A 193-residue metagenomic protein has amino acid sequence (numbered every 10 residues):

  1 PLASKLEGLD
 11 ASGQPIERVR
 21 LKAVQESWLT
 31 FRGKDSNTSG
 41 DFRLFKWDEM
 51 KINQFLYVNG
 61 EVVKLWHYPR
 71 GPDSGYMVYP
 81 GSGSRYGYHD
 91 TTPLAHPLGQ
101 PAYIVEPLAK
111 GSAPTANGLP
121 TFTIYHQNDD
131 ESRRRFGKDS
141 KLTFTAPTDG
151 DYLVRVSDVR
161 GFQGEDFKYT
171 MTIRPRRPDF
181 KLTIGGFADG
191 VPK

Functional and structural regions predicted by a protein language model:
K5-V19, R43-K193: C-terminal edge strands of extracellular/lumenal beta-sandwich accessory domains
K22-R43: Surface-exposed loop and turn segments in beta-propeller and other repeat-based domains that flank or scaffold
